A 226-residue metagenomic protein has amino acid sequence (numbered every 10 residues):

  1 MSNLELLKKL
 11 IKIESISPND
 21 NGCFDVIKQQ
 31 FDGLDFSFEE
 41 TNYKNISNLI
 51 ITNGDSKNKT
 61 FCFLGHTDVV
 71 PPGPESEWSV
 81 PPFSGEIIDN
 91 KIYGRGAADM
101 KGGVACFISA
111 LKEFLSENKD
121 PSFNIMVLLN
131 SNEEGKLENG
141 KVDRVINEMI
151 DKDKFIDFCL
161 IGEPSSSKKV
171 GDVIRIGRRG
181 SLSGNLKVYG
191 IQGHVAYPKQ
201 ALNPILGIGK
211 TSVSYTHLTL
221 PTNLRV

Functional and structural regions predicted by a protein language model:
M1-R95, L115-P121: Acidic/His- and Gly-rich active-site-bordering loop/insert found across diverse amide/peptide-bond hydrolases
H66, H194, H217: Histidine-centered divalent metal-coordination motifs
V70-P72, S167-V173, V195: A short, acidic/glycine-rich surface segment
M100-G177: Acidic/histidine-rich catalytic neighborhood of metal-dependent amide-processing enzymes
R144, V195-Y215: A short core secondary-structure module
G184-I191: The feature captures the short pre-catalytic strand/loop hairpin that immediately precedes and shapes the active-site
T216-T222: Conserved small/polar residues in nucleotide/adenosyl-binding loops
